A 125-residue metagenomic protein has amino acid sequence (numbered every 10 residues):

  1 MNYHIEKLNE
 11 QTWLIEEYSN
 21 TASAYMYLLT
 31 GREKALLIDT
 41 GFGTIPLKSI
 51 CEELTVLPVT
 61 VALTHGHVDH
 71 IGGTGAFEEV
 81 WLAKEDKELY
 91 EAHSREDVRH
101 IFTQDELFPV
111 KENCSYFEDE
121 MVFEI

Functional and structural regions predicted by a protein language model:
N2-E53: Conserved beta-strand hairpin/beta-sheet module of binuclear metal-dependent hydrolase folds, prominently
T44-I125: Active-site HxH/HxHxD metal-binding segment of metal-dependent hydrolases
